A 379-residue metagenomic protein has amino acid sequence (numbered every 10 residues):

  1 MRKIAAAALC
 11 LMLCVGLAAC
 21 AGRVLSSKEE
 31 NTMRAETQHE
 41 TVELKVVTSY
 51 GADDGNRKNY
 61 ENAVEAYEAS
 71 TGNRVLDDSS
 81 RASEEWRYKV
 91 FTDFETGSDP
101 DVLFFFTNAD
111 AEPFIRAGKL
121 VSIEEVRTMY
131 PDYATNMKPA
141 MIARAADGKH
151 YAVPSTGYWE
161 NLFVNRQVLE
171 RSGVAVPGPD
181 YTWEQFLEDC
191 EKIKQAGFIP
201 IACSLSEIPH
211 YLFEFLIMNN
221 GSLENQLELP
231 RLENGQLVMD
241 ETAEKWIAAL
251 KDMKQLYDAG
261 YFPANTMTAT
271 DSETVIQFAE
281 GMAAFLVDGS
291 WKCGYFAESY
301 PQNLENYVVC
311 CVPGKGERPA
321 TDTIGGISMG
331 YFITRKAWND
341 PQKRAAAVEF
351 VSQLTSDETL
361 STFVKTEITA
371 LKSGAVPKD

Functional and structural regions predicted by a protein language model:
A6, C20-E112, R116-A117, T128-Y130 (+3 more regions): Conserved N-terminal structural module of periplasmic/extracytoplasmic solute-binding proteins
E30-E40, F106-V164, L187, L212-M218 (+3 more regions): Hinge/lid segment of periplasmic solute-binding proteins
E36, E124-N136, G178-P179, G221-A248 (+3 more regions): Short, solvent-exposed loop/beta-turn-alpha elements that line the ligand-binding surface or hinge of extracytoplasmic
V42-T48, E65-S70, R74, S172 (+2 more regions): Extracytoplasmic/periplasmic substrate-recognition and gating elements
A69-S80, G173-G178, K254-T268, M282 (+1 more regions): A local structural motif
S80-K89, A109, Y181-L187, N265-A279: Short helix-initiation/N-cap motifs at beta->coil->alpha
A146-S155, E160, Q185-L237, K254 (+1 more regions): Extracytoplasmic/periplasmic solute-binding protein
E188-K192, N234-M267: Glycine-centered hinge/linker elements that transmit conformational signals in sensory and ligand-binding systems
